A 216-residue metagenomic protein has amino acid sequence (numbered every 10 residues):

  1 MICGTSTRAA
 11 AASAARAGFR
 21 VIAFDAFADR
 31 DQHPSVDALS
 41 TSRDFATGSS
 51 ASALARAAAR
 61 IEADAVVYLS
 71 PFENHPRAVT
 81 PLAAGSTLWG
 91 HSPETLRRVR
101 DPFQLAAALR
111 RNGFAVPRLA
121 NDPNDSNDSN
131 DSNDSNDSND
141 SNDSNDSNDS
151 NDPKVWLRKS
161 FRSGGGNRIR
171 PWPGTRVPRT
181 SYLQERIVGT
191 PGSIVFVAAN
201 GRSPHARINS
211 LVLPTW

Functional and structural regions predicted by a protein language model:
M1-Q104, R111, D128: ATP-binding N-terminal substructure of ATP-dependent carboxylate-amine bond-forming enzymes
Q32, P214-W216: Short acidic/His/Gly/Ser-rich catalytic and metal-binding motifs that mark active-site loops of diverse hydrolases
L96-L213: Active-site nucleotide/adenylate-binding loops and adjacent lid/helix of ATP-dependent enzymes
